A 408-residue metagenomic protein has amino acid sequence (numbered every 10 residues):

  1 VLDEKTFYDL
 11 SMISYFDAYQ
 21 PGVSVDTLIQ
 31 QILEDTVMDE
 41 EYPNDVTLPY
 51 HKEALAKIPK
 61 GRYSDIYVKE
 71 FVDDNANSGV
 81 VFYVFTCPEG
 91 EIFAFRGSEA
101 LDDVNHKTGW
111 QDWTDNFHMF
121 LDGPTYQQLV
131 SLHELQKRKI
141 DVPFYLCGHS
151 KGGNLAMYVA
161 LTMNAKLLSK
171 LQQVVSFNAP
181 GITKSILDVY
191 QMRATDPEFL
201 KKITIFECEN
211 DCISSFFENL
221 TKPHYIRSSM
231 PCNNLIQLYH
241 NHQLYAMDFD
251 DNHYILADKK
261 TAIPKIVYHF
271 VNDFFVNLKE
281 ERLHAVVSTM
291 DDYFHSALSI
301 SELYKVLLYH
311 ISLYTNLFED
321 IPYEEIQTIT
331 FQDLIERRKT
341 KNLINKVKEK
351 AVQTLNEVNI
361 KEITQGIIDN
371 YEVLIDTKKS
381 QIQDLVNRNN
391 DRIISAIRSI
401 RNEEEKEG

Functional and structural regions predicted by a protein language model:
V1-E53, D333-K339, I344, K348 (+3 more regions): N-terminal low-complexity, Ser/Thr- and acidic-residue-enriched intrinsically disordered segments
D3-T6, G109, Q127, I263: Alpha-helical structural motif
Y8, F82, E91, I203-T204: A broad, low-specificity signal marking well-ordered, structured residues that form hydrophobic/aromatic
T36, K52, G61-F71, L220-R227 (+1 more regions): Short glycine-aromatic motifs
Y42-Y145, A165-Q173, E319-I321: A conserved cap/lid and substrate-binding interface adjacent to the catalytic center of lipid-processing enzymes
G90, K137-F144, L161-G408: Serine hydrolase/lipase
G97-L101, G152, P180-T183, C212: Short loop/turn segments at secondary-structure transitions that flank enzyme active sites
G148-G152, A156: Gly/Ala-rich beta-loop-alpha elbow adjacent to hydrolase catalytic centers
